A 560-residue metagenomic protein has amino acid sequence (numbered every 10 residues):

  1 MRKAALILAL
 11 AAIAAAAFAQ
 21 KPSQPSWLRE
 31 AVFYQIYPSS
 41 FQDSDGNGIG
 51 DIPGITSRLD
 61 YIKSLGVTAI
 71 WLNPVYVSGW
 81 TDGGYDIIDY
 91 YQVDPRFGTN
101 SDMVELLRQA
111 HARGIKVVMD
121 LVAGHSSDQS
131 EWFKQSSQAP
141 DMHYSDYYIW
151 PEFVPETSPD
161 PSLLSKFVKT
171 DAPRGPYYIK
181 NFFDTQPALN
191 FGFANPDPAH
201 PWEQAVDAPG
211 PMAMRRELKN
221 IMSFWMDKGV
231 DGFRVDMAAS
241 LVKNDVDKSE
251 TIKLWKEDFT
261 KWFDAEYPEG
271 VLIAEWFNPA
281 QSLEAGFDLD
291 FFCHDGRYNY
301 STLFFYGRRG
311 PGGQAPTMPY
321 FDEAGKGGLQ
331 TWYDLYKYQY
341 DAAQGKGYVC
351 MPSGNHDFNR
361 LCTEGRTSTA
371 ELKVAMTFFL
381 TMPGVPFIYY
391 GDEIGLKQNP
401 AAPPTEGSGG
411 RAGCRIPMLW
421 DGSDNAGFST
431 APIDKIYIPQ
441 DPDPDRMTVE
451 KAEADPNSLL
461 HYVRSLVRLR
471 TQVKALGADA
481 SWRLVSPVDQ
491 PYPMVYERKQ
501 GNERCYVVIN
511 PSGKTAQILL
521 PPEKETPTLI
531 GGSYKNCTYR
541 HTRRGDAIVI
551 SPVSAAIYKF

Functional and structural regions predicted by a protein language model:
M1-A4: Positively charged n-region of N-terminal signal peptides that target proteins for export
L10-F18: Hydrophobic h-region of N-terminal signal peptides that target proteins for export in Gram-negative bacteria
Q20-A213, D227, A238-L289, D295 (+1 more regions): Acidic/aromatic-lined carbohydrate-recognition and catalytic surfaces of CAZymes acting on diverse glycans
L28, D264-E266, N278, L283-G286 (+4 more regions): Loop/helix patches that line or flank the sugar-binding groove of alpha-linked glycan CAZymes
D128-L163, K256, T260-P417, G422: Conserved alpha/beta catalytic core and glycan-binding cleft of carbohydrate-active enzymes
M222-N244, M351-N355: Active-site groove signature of glycoside hydrolases
T515-N536: Beta-strand-rich binding/interaction modules
R540-F560: C-terminal beta-strand-rich structural cap/linker in extracellular carbohydrate-active enzymes
